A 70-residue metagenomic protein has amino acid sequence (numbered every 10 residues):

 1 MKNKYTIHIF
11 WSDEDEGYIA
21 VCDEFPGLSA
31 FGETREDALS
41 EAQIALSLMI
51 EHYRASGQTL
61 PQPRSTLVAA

Functional and structural regions predicted by a protein language model:
M1-T6, S40-A70: Short, charged, surface-exposed hinge/linker loops at domain edges that act as mobile lids or interdomain connectors
F10-F25: Short aromatic-glycine-(Arg/Gly/Cys) micro-motifs in beta-strand/loop hairpins
P26-D37: A short, exposed loop/beta-hairpin motif centered on an aromatic-Gly-Thr core
